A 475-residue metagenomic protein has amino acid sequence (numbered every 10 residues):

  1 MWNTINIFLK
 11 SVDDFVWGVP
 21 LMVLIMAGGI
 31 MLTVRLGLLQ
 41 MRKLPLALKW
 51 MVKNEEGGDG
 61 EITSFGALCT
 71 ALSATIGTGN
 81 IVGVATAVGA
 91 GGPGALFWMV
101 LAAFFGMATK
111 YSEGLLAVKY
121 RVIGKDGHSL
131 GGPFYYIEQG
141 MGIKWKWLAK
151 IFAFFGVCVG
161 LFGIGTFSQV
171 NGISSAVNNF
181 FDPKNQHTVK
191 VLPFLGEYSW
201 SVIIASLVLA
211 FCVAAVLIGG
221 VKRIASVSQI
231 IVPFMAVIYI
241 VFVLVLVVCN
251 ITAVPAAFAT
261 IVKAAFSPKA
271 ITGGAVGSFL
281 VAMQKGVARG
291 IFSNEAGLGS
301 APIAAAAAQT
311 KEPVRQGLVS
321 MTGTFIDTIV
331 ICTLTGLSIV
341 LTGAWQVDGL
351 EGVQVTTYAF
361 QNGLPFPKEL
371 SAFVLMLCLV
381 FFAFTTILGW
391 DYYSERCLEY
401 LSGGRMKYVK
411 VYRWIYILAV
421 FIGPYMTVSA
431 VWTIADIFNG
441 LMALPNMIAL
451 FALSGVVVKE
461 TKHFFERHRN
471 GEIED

Functional and structural regions predicted by a protein language model:
M1-T78, V88-A95, G106, V248 (+2 more regions): N-terminal alpha-helical transmembrane segments of multi-pass membrane transport and channel/translocase proteins
I5, L36-Q40, G79-V84, G160-I173 (+6 more regions): Transmembrane helix-loop junctions in multi-pass membrane proteins
K10-L46, G89-H128, L148, D327-L334 (+2 more regions): Extracellular loop-to-transmembrane helix junctions
L24-M31, L36-L48, V170-V177, W200-V262 (+2 more regions): Membrane-interface loop-to-helix entry segments
G28, L32-T33, S73, A102-G127 (+4 more regions): Helix-loop-helix module between adjacent transmembrane segments
T33, Y111-R121, K125, F242-T260 (+4 more regions): Extracellular/periplasmic helix-exit of transmembrane alpha-helices
L38-S64, T86-L96, A108-K144, W345-L364 (+4 more regions): Flexible loop linkers connecting adjacent transmembrane helices in multi-pass alpha-helical membrane transporters
G57-A90, L116-G140, I151-F154, C158 (+2 more regions): Alpha-helical membrane segments and immediately flanking helix-loop junctions that form or couple to the substrate/ion
